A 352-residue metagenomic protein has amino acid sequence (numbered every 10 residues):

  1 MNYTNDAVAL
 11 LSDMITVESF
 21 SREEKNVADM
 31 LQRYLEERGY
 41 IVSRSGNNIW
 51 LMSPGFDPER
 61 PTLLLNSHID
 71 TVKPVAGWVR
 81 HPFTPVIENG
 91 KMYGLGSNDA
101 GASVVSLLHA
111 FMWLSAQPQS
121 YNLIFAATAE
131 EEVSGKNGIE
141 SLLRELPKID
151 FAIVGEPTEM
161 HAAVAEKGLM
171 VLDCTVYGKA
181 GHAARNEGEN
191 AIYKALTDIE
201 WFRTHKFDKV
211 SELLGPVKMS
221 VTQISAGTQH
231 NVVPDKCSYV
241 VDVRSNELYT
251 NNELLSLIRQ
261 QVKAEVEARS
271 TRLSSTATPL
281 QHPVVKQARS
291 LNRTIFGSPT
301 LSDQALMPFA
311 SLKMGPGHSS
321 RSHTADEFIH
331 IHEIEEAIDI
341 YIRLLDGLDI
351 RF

Functional and structural regions predicted by a protein language model:
M1-P74, K236-V240, L254-L257, I331-I342: N-terminal helical capping/dimerization or prosegment-like subdomains of hydrolases acting on amide or phosphate bonds
N2, V164, D173-F352: Metal-dependent amide/peptide-bond hydrolase catalytic core, centered on the "pita-bread" metallohydrolase fold
S12, Q32, V105-L108, M112 (+4 more regions): Predominant activation on well-ordered alpha-helical scaffold segments within soluble catalytic domains
E36-Y40, S45-N47, E59-R60, A116-S120 (+4 more regions): Short glycine/proline-enriched coil/turn segments at helix->beta-strand junctions
V42, P85-I87, V221-I224: A structural signal for short hydrophobic beta-strand segments in well-ordered beta-sheet cores
R60-I124: Active-site metal-coordination/substrate-binding segment of hydrolases, especially metallo-dependent peptidases
L63-L65, A126, I153, L312-M314: Hydrophobic/aromatic beta-strand patches that form the interior of the parallel beta-sheet core in alpha/beta enzyme
V104-V171, T175, F352: Acidic/histidine-rich catalytic neighborhood of metal-dependent amide-processing enzymes
